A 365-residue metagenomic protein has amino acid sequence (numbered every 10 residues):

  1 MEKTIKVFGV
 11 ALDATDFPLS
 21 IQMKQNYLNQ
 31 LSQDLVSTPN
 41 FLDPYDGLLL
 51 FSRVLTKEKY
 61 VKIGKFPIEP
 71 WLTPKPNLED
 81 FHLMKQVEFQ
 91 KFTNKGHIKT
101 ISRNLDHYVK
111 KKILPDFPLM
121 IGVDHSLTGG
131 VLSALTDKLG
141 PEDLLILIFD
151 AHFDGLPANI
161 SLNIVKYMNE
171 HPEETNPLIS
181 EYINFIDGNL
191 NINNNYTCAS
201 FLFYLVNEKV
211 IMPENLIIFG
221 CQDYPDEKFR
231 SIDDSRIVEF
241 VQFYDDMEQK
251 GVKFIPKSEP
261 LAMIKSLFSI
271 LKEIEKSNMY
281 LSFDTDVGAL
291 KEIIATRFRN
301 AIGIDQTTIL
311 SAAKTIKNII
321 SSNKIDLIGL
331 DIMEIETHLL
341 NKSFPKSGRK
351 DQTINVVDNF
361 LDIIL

Functional and structural regions predicted by a protein language model:
E2-L119, S126-L139, F229-I232, Q242-L365: Catalytic cores of soluble, metal-dependent hydrolases
K110-F219, Y224, I320-I328: Active-site histidine-anchored catalytic micro-motif
C221-S235: Conserved ATP-utilizing enzyme core subdomain
I237-F240: Acidic, Ser/Thr-rich peripheral helices and adjacent loops at domain boundaries
